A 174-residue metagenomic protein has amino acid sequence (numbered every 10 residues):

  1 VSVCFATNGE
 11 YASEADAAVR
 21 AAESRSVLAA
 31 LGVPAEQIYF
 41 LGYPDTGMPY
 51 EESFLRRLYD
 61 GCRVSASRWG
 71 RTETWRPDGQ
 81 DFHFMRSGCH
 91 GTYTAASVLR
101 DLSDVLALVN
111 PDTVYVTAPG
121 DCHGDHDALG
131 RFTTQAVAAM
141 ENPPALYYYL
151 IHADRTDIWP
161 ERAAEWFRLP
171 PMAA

Functional and structural regions predicted by a protein language model:
V1-A6, Y11-E23, A29, P44-A174: Metal-dependent de-N-acetylase/amidase catalytic core
S26, G32-Q37: Metallo-beta-lactamase
E36-Y39, A145: Conserved beta-strand segments of alpha/beta enzyme cores
